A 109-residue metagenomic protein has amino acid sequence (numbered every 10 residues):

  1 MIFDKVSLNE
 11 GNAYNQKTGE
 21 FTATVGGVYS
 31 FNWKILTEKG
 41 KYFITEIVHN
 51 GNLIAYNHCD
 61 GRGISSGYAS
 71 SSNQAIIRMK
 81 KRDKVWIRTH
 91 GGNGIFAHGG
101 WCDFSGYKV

Functional and structural regions predicted by a protein language model:
M1-V109: Extracellular jelly-roll beta-sandwich "head" domains, especially the C-terminal globular C1q domain
